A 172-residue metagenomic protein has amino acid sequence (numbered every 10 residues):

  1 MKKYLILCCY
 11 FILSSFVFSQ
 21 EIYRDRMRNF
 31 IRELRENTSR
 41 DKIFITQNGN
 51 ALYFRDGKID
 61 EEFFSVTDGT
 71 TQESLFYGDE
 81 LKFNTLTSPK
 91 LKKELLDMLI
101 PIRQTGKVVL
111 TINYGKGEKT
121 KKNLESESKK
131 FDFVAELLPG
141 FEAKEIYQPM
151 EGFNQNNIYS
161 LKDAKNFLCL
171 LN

Functional and structural regions predicted by a protein language model:
Y4-L13: Sec-dependent N-terminal signal peptides
F18-N172: Glycan-processing catalytic domains of CAZymes
